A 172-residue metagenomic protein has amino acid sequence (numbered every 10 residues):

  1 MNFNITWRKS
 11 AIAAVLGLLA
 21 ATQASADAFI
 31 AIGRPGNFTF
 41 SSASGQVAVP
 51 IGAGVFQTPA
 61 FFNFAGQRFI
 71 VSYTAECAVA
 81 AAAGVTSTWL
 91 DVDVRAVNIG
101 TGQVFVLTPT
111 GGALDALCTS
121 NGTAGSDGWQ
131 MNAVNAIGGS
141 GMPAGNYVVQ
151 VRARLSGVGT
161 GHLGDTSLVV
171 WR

Functional and structural regions predicted by a protein language model:
M1-N2, L16: Helix-centric, low-specificity signal for extended rod-like, repetitive segments
N2-A11: Bacterial N-terminal signal peptides that target proteins for export
F3, S25-R172: Extracellular jelly-roll beta-sandwich "head" domains, especially the C-terminal globular C1q domain
A11-A20: Bacterial N-terminal signal peptides
